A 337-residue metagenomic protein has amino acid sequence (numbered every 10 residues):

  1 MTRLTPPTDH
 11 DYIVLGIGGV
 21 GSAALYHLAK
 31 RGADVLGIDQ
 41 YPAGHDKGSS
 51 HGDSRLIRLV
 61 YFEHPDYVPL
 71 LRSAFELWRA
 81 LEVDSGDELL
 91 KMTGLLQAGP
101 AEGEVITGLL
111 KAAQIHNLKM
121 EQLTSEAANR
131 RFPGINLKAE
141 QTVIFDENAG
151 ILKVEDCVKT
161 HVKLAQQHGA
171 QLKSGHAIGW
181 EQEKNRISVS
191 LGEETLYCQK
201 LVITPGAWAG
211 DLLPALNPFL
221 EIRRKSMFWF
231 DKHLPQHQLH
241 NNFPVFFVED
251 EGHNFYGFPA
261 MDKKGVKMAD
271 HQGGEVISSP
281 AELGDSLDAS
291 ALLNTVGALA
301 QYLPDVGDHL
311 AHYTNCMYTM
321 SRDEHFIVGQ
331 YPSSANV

Functional and structural regions predicted by a protein language model:
L4-V20, L36: Beta1/beta-strand and adjacent pyrophosphate-binding region of the FAD-binding site in flavoprotein oxidoreductases
T8-H10, L191-K200: Core beta-strand elements of the Rossmann-like FAD/NAD(P) dinucleotide-binding domain in flavoenzyme oxidoreductases
I17, P100, P205-G206: Glycine-rich, N-terminal phosphate-binding loop of Rossmann-like dinucleotide-binding domains
V20, A43, W208: Conserved Rossmann-like nucleotide-cofactor binding loop
L25-K30, G86-M92, T195, K200 (+1 more regions): Active-site substrate-recognition segment that forms the wall of the catalytic cavity or substrate channel
A29-S50: Glycine-rich FAD pyrophosphate-binding loop
S54-R131, F255: Dinucleotide-binding Rossmann-like beta1-alpha1 core, especially the glycine-rich loop that anchors the ADP
A80, P100-G169, K173-S174, G179-N185 (+1 more regions): Flavin (FAD/FMN) cofactor-binding and adjacent substrate-gating region of FAD-dependent oxidoreductase domains
